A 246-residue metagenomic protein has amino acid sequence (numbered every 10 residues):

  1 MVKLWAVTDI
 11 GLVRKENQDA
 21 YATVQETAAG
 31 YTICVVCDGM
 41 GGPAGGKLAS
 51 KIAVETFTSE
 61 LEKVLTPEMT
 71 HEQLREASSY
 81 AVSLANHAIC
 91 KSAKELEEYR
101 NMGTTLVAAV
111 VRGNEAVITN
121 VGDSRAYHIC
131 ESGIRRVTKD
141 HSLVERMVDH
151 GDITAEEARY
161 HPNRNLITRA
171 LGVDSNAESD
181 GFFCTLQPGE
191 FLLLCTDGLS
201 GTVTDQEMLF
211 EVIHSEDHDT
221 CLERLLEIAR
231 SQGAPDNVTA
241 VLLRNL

Functional and structural regions predicted by a protein language model:
M1-L246: PP2C/PPM-type serine/threonine phosphatase catalytic domain
